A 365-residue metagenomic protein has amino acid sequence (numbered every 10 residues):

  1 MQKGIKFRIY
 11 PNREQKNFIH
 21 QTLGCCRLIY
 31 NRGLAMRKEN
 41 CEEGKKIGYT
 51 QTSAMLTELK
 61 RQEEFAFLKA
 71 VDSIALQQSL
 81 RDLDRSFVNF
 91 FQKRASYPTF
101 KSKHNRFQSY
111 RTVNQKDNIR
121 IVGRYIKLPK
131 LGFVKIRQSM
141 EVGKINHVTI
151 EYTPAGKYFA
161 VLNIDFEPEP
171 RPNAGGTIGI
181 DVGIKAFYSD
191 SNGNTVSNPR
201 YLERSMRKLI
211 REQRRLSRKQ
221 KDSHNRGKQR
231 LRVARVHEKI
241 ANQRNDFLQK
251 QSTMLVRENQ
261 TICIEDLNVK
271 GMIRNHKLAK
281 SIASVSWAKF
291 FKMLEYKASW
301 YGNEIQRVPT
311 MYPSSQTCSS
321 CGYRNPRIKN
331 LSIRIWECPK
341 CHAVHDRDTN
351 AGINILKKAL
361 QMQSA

Functional and structural regions predicted by a protein language model:
M1-A365: Nucleic-acid substrate recognition interfaces
